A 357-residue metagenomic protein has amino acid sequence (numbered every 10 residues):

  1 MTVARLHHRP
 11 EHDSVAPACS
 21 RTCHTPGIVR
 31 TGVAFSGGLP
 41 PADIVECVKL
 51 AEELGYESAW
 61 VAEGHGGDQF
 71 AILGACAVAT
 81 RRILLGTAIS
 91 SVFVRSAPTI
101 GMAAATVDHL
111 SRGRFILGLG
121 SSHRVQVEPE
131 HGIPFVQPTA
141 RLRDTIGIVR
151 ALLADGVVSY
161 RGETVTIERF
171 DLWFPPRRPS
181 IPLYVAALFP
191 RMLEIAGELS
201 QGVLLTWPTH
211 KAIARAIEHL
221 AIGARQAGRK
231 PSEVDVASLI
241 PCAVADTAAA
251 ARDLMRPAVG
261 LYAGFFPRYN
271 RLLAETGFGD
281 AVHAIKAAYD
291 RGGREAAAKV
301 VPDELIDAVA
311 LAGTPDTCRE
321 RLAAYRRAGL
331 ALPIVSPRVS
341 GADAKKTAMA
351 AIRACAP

Functional and structural regions predicted by a protein language model:
A4, R9, D13-P357: Active-site-adjacent structural elements that line small-molecule/cofactor binding pockets in enzymes
